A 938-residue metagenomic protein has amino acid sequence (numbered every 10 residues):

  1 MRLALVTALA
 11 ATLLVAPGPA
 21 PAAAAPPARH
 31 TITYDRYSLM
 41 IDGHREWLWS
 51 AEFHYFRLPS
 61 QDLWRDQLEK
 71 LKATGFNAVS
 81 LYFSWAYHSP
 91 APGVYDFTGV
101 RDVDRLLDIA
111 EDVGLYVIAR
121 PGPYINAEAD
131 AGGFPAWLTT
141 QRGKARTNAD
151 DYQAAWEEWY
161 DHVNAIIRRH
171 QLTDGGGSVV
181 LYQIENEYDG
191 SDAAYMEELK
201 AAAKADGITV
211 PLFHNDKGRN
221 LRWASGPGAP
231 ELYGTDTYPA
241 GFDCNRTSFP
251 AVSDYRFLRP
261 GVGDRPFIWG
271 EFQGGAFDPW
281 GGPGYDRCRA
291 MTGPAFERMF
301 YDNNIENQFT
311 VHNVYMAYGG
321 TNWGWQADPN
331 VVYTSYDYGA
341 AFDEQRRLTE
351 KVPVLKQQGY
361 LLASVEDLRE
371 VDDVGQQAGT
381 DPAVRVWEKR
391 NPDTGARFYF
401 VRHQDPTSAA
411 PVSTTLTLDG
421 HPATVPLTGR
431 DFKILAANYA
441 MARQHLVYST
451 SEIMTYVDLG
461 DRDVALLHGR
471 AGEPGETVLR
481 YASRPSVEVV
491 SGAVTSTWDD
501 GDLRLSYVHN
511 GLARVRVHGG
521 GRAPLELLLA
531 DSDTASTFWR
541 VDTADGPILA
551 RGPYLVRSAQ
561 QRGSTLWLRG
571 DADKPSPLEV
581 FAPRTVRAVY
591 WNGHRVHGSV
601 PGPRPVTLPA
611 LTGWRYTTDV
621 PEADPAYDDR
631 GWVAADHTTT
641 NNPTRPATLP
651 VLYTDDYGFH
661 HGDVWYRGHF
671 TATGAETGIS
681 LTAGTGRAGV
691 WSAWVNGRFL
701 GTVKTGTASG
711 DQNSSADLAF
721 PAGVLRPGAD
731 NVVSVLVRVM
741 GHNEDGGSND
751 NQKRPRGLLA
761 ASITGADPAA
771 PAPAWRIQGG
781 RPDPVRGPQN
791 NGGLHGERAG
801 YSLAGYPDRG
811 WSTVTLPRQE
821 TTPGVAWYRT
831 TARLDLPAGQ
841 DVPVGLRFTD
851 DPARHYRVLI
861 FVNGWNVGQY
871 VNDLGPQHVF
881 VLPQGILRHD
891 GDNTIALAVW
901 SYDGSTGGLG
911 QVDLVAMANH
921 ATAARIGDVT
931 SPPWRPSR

Functional and structural regions predicted by a protein language model:
M1-A24: Secretory targeting and sorting signals
A20-A78, D108: N-terminal carbohydrate-binding accessory modules
L48-S60, S84-R101, L138-E158, S178-D192 (+6 more regions): The substrate-binding groove and active-site-proximal loops of carbohydrate-active enzymes, especially glycoside
L63-D130, K200-A205, T209: Aromatic-lined substrate-binding rim segments of carbohydrate-active enzymes
G93-R101, D112, P123-D150, A154 (+6 more regions): Aromatic- and acidic-residue-enriched segments that line the glycan-binding/catalytic groove of carbohydrate-active
D108, L115, A201-V210, A240-N330 (+2 more regions): Catalytic-core region of carbohydrate-active enzymes that cleave or remodel glycosidic bonds
D151-S225: Active-site neighborhood of glycoside hydrolase catalytic domains
V352-L887, T894, W900-R938: Non-catalytic C-terminal accessory domains or segments of carbohydrate-active enzymes
